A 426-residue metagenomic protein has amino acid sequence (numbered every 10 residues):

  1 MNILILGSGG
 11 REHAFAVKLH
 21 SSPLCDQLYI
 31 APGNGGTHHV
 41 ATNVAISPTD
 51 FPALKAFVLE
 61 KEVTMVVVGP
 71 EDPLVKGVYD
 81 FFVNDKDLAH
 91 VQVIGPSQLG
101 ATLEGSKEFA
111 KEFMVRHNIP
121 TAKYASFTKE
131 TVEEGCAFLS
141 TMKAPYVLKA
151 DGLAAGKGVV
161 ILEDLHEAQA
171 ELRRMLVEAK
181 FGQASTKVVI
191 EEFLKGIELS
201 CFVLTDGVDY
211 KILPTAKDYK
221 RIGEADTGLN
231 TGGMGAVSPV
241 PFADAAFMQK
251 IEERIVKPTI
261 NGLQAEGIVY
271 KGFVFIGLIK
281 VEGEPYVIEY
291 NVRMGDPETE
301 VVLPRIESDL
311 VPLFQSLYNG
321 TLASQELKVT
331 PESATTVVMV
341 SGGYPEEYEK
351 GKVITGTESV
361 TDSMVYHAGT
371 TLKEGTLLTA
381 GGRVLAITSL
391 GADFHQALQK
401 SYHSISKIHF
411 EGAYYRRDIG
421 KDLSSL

Functional and structural regions predicted by a protein language model:
M1-P96: ATP-binding N-terminal substructure of ATP-dependent carboxylate-amine bond-forming enzymes
L4-I5, L103-K187, P241, A245-K257: Active-site nucleotide/adenylate-binding loops and adjacent lid/helix of ATP-dependent enzymes
I30-A31, V67-V68, V93-P96, K123-S126 (+5 more regions): General beta-strand structural signal in soluble alpha/beta enzymes
A53, E133-G135, E167-A170, E346-Y348 (+1 more regions): Short, conserved charged micro-motifs
G158-T299: Internal nucleotide-binding/catalytic subdomain
E252-V274, N291-V360: Active-site "cap" helix and flanking loop/linker of ATP-utilizing ligase/carboxylase catalytic domains
Q315-L426: Peripheral (often C-terminal) accessory segments that flank ATP-dependent C-N-forming ligase machineries
